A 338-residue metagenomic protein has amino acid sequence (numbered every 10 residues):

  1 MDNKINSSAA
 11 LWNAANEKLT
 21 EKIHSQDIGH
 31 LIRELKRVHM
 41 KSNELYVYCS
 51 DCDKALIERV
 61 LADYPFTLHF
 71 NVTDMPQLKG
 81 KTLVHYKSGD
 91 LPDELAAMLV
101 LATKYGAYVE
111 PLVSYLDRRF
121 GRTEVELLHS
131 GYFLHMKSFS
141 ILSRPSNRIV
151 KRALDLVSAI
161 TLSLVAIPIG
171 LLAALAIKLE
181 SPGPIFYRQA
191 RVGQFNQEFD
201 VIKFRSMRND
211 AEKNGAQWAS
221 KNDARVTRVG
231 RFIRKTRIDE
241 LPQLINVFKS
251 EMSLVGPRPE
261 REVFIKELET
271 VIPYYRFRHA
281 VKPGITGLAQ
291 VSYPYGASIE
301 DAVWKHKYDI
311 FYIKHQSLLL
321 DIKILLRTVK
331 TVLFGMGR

Functional and structural regions predicted by a protein language model:
M1-L164: N-terminal hydrophobic signal-anchor/signal peptide
D2-W12, I272-R338: C-terminal terminal-structure detector
L116-D117, T123-E126, Y187-R225, T286-K305: Short, glycine-rich, amphipathic interfacial segments at transmembrane boundaries or analogous
H129, L142, S146, N222-R225 (+4 more regions): Residue-level signature of the cytosolic catalytic core of signaling kinases
L134-K137, V157, N214, D223-R228 (+1 more regions): Bateman (tandem CBS) regulatory domains
S146-A211, N246, K323-R338: A hydrophobic, helix-centered structural microdomain
I149-R152, D200, R225, R237-E240 (+1 more regions): An acidic site on a long C-lobe helix of protein kinase domains
S220-K282, I324-T328, V332: A short, structured surface patch at a secondary-structure boundary
